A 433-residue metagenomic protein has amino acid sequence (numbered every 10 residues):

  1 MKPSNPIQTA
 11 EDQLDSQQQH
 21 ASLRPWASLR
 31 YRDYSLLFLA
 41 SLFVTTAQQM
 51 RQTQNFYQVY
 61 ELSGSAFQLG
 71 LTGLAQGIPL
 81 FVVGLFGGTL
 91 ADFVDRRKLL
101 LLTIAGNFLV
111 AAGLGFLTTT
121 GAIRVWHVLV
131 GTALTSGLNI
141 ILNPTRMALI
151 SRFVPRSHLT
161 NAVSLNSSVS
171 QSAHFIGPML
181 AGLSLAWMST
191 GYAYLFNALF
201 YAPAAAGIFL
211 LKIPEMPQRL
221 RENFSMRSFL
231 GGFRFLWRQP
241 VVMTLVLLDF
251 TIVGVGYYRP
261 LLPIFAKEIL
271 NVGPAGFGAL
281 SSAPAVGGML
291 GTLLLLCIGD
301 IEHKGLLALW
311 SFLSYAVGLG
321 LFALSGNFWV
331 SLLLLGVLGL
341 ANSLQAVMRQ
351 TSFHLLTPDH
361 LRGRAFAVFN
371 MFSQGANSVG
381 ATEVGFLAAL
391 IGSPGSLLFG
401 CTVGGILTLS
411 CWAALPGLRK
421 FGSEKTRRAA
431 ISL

Functional and structural regions predicted by a protein language model:
K2-P6, T72, V82-F86, F93 (+9 more regions): C-terminal transmembrane bundle of multi-pass solute transporters/carriers
Q19-P79, R234-S282: Helix-loop boundary and gating motifs at the non-cytosolic
L42, I123-I141, F250, V330-L344: Hydrophobic core of transmembrane alpha-helices in multi-pass small-molecule transporters, especially MFS/SLC-type
N55, I141-V154, L344-T357: Intracellular juxtamembrane helix-capping segments at the cytosolic ends of symmetry-related transmembrane helices
Y57-S63, G115-T120, I176-F196, E268-L270 (+1 more regions): Transmembrane alpha-helix termini and helix-breaking/packing motifs in multi-pass membrane transporters
Y60, I150-P155, T160, K267 (+2 more regions): Helix-terminus/helix-capping segments at the ends of transmembrane helices and short amphipathic helices
G131-S172: Cytoplasmic helix-loop-helix junction between adjacent transmembrane helices in 12-TM secondary transporters
A148, R152, T190, Y194-F224 (+2 more regions): Helix-loop junctions on the cytosolic side of multi-pass membrane transporters, especially the intracellular loop
